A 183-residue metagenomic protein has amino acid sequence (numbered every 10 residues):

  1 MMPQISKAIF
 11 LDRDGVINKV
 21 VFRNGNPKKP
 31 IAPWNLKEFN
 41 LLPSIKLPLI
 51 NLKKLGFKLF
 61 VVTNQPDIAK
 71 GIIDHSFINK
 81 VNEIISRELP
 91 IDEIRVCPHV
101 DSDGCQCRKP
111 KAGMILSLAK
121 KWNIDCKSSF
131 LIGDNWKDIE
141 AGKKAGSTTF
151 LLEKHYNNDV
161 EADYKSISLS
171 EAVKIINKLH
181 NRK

Functional and structural regions predicted by a protein language model:
M2-K58: Active-site neighborhood of HAD-like aspartate-dependent phosphohydrolases
P3-Q4, L55, L118-S128, L179: Glycine-rich phosphate-binding loop signature in dinucleotide/nucleotide-binding domains
F22-R23, S76-E88, M114: A metal-dependent, Asp-based hydrolase signature
P33-N40, I73-K80, K109-P110: Alpha-helix N-cap and loop-to-helix initiation/capping positions
I45-I78, N82, I91-E93, C97-V100 (+1 more regions): Substrate-recognition element of Asp-dependent hydrolases with the DxDx(T/V) motif
V81-D101, D159-N177: Structural recognition of alpha->loop->beta junctions
Q106-W136: Conserved Lys-Pro-Asp/Glu-containing loop-to-beta segment of HAD-superfamily phosphomonoesterases, centered on
L131-I167: Acidic, Mg2+-coordinating phosphoryl-transfer loop and its flanking beta/alpha structural elements, shared across
